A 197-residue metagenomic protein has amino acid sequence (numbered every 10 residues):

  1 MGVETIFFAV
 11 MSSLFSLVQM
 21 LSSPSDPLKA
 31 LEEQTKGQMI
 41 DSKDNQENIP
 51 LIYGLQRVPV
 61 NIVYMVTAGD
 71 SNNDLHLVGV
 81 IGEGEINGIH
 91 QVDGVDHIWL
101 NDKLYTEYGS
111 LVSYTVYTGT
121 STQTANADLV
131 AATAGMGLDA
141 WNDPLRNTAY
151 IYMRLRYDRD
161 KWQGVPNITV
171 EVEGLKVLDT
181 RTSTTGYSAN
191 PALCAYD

Functional and structural regions predicted by a protein language model:
G2-D197: Polar, S/T/G-rich
